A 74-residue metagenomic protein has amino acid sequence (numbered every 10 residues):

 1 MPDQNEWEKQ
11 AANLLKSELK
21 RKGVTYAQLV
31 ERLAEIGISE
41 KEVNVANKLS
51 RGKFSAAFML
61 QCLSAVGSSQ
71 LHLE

Functional and structural regions predicted by a protein language model:
M1-T25, E31-R32: A short, Lys/Arg-rich alpha-helix, primarily the initiator
A34-K53: Recognition helix of helix-turn-helix/homeodomain-like DNA-binding domains that insert into the DNA major groove
S55-L73: DNA major-groove recognition helix of helix-turn-helix/homeodomain DNA-binding modules
